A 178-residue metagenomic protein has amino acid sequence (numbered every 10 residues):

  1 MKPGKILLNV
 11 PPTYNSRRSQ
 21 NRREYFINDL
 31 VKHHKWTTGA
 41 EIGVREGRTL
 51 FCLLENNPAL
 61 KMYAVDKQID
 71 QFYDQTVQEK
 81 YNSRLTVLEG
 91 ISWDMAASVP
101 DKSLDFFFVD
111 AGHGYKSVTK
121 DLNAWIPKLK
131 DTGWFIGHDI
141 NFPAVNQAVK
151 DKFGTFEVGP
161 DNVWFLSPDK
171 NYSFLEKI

Functional and structural regions predicted by a protein language model:
M1-F108, G112-I178: A short alpha-helical cap/connector motif
